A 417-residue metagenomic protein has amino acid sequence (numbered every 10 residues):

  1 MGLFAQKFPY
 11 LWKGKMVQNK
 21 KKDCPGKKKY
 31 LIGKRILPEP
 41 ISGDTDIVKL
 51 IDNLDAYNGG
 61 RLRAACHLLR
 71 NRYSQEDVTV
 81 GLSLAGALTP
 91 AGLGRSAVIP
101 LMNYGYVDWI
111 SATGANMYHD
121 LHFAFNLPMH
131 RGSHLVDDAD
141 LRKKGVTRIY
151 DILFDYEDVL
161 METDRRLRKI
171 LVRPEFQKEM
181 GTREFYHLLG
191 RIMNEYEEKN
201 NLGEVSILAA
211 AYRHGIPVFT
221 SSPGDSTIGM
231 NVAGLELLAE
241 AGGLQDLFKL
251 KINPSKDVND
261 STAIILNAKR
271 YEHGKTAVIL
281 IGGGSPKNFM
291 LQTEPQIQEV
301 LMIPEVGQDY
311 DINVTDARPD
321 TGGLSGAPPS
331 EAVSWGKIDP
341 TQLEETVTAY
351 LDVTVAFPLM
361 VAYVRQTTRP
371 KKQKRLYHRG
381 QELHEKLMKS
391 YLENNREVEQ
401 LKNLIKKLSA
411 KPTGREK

Functional and structural regions predicted by a protein language model:
N19-L54, F125-S226, A362-L376: Cap/lid and interdomain-hinge subdomains that line or gate substrate/regulatory clefts in soluble alpha/beta enzymes
K20-L31, D46, G60, K275 (+1 more regions): C-terminal functional extensions of proteins
L37-D77: N-terminal, Lys/Arg-enriched amphipathic/low-complexity engagement segments that precede the first folded domain
C66-T79, A210-H214, A263-K275: Glycine-rich phosphate/diphosphate-binding loops that line cofactor/substrate pockets in enzymes
T79-A87, I110-A112, V278-I281, I312-N313: Short glycine-rich or small-residue beta-strand-to-loop segments that form or flank ligand, phosphate, metal/Fe-S
L93-D120: Active-site cofactor/substrate anionic-group-binding motifs, chiefly glycine- and Lys/Arg-rich phosphate-binding loops
S221-A277, I281, P286: Active-site rim loops that border cofactor/substrate pockets in soluble metabolic enzymes
D257-S325: Internal helical hairpin/lid segments
